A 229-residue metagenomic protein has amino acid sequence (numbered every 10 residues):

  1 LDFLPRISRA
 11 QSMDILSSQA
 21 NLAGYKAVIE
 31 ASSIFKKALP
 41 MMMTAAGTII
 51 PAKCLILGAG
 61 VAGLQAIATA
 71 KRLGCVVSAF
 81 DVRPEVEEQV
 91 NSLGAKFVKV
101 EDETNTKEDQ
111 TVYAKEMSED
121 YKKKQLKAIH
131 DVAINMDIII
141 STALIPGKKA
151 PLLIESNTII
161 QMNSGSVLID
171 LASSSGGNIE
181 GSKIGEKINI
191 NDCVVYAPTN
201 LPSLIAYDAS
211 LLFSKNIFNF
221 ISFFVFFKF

Functional and structural regions predicted by a protein language model:
L1-D2, I138-Y196: ADP-ribose/adenylate-binding Rossmann-like module
D2-M42, I179-F229: Adenosine-phosphate binding glycine-rich loop
F3-S8, V82-P84, D102-E103, L144-I145 (+2 more regions): Short, ordered loop/turn segments at secondary-structure junctions
A20-G24, V28, G63, R83 (+4 more regions): Generic structural signal for well-ordered, non-membrane alpha-helical segments in soluble metabolic enzymes
I34, P40-M43, K53, S141 (+1 more regions): Active-site/ligand-binding-proximal alpha/beta "capping" segment
P40-V132: Glycine-rich phosphate/diphosphate-binding loop of Rossmann-like nucleotide-binding domains
K107-I139, A143-I160, P198, L211: A structured beta-alpha segment of the ubiquitous adenosine-cofactor-binding alpha/beta core
